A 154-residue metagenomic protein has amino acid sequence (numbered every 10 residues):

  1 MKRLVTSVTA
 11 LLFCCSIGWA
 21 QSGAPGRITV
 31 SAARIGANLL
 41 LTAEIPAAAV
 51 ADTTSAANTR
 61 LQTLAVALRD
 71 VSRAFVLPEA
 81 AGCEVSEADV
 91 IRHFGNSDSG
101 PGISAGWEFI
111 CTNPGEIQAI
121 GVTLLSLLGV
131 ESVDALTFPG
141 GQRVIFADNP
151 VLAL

Functional and structural regions predicted by a protein language model:
M1-T9: Bacterial N-terminal signal peptides that target proteins for export
S16-A20: Sec/Tat signal peptide C-region and signal peptidase I cleavage site
Q21-L154: N-terminal soluble domains immediately following signal/targeting peptides that reside in extracytoplasmic
